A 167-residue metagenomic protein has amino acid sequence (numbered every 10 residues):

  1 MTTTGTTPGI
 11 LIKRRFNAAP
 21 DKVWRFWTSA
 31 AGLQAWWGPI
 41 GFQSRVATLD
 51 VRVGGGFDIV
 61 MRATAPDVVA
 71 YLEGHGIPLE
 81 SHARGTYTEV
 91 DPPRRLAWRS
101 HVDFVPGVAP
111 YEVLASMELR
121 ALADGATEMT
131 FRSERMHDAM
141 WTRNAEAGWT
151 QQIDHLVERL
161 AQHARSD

Functional and structural regions predicted by a protein language model:
M1-S44, T48: Hydrophobic ligand-binding cavity/cleft-lining segments
T4-T6, V51, I77-S81, G107-Y111 (+2 more regions): A generic structural micro-feature
L11, S44, E80-R84, P110-A115: Short, surface-exposed coil-to-beta transition loops
P20-D21, L49-G54, T88-L96, E118-E128 (+1 more regions): A short, structured loop/turn motif at beta-sheet edges
V23, L33, F57, Y87 (+4 more regions): Hydrophobic pocket/interface hotspot
R45-H101: Glycine-rich portal/gate segments that line the openings of hydrophobic small-molecule binding cavities
E89, A97-T150: Beta-strand/loop substructures that line and gate deep hydrophobic ligand-binding cavities in soluble
E158-D167: Short, highly charged C-terminal tails/helix-capping segments
